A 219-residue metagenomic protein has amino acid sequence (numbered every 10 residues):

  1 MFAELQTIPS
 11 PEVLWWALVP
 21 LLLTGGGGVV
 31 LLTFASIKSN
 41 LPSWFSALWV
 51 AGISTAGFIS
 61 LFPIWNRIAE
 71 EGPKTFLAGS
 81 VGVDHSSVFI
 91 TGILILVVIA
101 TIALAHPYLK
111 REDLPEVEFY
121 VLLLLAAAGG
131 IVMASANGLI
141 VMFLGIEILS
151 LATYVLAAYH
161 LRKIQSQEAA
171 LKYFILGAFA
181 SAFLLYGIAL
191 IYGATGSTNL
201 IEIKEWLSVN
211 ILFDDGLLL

Functional and structural regions predicted by a protein language model:
M1-L219: Alpha-helical transmembrane segments of multi-pass membrane proteins predominantly involved in bioenergetics
